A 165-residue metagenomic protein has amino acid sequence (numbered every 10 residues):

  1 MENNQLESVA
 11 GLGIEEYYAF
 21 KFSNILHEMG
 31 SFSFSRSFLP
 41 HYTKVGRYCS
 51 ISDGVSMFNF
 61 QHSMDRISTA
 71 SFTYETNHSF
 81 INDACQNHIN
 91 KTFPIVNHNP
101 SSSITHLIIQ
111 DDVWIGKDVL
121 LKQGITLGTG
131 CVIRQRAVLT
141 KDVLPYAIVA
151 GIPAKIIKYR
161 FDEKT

Functional and structural regions predicted by a protein language model:
M1-E2: Type-3 copper protein
L6, A10-Y17, F22-G30, F34-I125 (+1 more regions): Flexible, glycine/small-residue-enriched loop-and-beta-strand segment within the central core of proteins
H62, A137-V138, L144: Flexible glycine-rich beta->alpha loop in the catalytic core of nucleotide-sugar glycosyltransferases
W114, V132, I148-V149: Short-chain dehydrogenase/reductase
G128-T129, L144-Y146: Conserved catalytic segment of ABC-fold P-loop ATPases
G128-V132, V138: A generic "structured core" feature
Y146-A147, I152-T165: Conserved beta-strand-loop-alpha-helix hinge in the C-terminal portion of ABC ATPase nucleotide-binding domains
